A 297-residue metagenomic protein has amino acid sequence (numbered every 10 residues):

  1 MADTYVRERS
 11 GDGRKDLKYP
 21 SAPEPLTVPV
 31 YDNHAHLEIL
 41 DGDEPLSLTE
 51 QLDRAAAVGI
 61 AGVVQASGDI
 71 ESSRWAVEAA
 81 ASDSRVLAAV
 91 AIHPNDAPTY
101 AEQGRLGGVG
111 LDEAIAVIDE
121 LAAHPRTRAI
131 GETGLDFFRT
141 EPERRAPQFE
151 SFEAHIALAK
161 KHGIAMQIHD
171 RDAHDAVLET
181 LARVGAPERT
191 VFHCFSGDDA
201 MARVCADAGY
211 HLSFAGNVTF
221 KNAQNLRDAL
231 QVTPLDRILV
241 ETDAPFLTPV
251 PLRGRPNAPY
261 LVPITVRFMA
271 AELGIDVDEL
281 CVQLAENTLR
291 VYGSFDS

Functional and structural regions predicted by a protein language model:
M1-S297: Mid-domain alpha/beta scaffold segments of enzyme catalytic cores
